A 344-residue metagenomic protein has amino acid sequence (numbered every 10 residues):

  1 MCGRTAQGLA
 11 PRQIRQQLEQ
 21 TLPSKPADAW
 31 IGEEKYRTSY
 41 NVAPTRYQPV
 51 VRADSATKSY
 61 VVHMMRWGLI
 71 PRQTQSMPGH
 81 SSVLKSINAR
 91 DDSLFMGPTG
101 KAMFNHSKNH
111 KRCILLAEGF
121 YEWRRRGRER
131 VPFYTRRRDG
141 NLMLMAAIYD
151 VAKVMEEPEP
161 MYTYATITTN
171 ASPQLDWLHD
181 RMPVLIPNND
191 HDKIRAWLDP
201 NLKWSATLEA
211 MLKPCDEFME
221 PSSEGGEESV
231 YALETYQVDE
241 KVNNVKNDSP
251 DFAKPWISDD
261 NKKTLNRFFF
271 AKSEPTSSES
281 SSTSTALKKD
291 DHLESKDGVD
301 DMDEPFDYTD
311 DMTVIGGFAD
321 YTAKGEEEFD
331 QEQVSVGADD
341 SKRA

Functional and structural regions predicted by a protein language model:
M1-A344: Short linear sequence motif anchored by a di-proline
